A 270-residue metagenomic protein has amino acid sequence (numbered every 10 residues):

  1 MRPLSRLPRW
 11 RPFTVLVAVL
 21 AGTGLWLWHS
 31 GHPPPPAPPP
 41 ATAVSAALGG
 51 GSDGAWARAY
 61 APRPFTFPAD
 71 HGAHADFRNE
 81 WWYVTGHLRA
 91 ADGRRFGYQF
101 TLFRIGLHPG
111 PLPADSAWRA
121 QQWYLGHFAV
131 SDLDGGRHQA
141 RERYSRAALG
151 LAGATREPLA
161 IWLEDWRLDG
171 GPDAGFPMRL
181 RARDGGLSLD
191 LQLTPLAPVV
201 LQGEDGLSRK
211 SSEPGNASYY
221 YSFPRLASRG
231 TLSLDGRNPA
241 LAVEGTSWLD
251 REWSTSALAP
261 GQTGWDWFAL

Functional and structural regions predicted by a protein language model:
M1-L270: Targeting-peptide/extracellular-domain and disordered-appendage signature
